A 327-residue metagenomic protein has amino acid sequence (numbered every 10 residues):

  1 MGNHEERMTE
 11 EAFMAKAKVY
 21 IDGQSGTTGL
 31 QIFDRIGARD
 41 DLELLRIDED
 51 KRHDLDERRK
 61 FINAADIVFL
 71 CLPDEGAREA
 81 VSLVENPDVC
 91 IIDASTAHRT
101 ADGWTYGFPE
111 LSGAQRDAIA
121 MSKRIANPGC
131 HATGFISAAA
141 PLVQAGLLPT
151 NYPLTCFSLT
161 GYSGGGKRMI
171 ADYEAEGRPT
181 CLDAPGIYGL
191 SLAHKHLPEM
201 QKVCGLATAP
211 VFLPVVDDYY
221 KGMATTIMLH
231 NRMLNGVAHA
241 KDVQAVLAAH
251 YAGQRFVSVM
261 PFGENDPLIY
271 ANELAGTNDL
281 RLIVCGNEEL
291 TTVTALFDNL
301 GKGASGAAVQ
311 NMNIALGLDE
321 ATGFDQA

Functional and structural regions predicted by a protein language model:
E10-Y188, C285-N287, A327: N-terminal Rossmann-like NAD(P) cofactor-binding subdomain of oxidoreductases, focused on the glycine-rich
S25-R59, C71, P153, F157 (+1 more regions): C-terminal substrate-binding/catalytic lobe of Rossmann-fold NAD(P)-dependent oxidoreductases
F33, R78, I136-V143, L197-Q201 (+3 more regions): Predominant activation on well-ordered alpha-helical scaffold segments within soluble catalytic domains
G134-F135, N235, H239, G303-A304: Secondary-structure boundary/capping motif
P141-A145, H230, I314-L318: Active-site catalytic microenvironments for nucleophilic, acid-base chemistry
D279-A327: NAD(P)-dependent Rossmann-like dehydrogenase/reductase catalytic/cofactor-binding core
